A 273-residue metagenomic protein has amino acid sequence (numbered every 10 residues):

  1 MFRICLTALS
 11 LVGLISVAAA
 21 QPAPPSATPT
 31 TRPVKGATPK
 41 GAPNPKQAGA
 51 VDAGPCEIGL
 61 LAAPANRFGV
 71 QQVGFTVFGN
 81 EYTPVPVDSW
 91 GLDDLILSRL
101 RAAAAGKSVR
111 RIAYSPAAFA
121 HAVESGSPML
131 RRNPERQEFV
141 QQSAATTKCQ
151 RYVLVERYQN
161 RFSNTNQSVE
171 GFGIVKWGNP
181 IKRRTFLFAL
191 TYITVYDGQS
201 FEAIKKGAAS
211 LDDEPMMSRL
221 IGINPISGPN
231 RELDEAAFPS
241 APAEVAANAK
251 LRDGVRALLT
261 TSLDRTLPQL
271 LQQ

Functional and structural regions predicted by a protein language model:
M1-I4, A20: Positively charged n-region of N-terminal signal peptides that target proteins for export
C5-S16: Bacterial N-terminal signal peptides
P22-P55, G59, I181-Q273: C-terminal/domain-edge helix-coil "capping" segments
K40-K46, E81-P86, N133-V140, E170-P180: N-terminal post-signal-peptidase region of extra-cytosolic proteins
I58-L61, R151-V153: Conserved beta-strand elements of the Class I
A62-G69: Short polar catalytic/cofactor-binding loops
V70-W90, G173-G178, G228-A243: A solvent-exposed, charged loop/short amphipathic helix patch at secondary-structure junctions
V73-S163, F188-D213: N-terminal segment of the mature soluble domain
